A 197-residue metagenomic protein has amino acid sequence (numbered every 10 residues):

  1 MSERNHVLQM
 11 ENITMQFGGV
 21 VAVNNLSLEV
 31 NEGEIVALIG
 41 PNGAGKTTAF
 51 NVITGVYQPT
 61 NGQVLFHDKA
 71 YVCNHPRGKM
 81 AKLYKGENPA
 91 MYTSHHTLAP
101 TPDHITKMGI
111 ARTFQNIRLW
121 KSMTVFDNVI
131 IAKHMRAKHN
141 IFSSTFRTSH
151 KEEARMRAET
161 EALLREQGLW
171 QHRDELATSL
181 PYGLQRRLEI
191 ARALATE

Functional and structural regions predicted by a protein language model:
I39-P41: The feature captures the beta-strand-to-loop junction immediately N-terminal to the Walker
T54: Helix-to-loop junction immediately C-terminal to a conserved catalytic motif
G62-N74, M80-H95, K107-M108: Conserved ABC transporter NBD signature motif
F142-H172, T178: Conserved ABC ATPase "signature" region
L176-L184: Conserved ABC ATPase signature
